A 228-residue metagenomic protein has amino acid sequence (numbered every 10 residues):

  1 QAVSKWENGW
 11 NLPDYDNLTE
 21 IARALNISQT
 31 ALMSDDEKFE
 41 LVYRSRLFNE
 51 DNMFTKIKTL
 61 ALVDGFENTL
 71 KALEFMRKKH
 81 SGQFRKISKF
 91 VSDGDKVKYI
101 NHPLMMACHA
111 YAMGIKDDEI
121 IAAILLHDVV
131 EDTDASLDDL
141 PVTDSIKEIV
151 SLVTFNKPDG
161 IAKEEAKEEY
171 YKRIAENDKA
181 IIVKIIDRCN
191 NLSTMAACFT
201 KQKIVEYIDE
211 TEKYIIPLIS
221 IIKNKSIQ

Functional and structural regions predicted by a protein language model:
Q1-P13, S34-E37: Recognition helix of helix-turn-helix/homeodomain-like DNA-binding domains that insert into the DNA major groove
E7, T30, D128: Conserved acidic functional residues
N8-N11, N17, N190-N191: Asparagine-centered polar/low-complexity signal
D14-A31: DNA major-groove recognition helix of helix-turn-helix/homeodomain DNA-binding modules
R23, M33-E50: Short, charged recognition helix plus adjacent turn of helix-turn-helix-like nucleic-acid-binding domains
N26-I27, E37, S81, F155: Non-catalytic alpha-helical coupling and interface elements of nucleotide-dependent molecular machines and regulators
V42-Q228: Active-site helical microenvironments for divalent-metal-assisted chemistry
